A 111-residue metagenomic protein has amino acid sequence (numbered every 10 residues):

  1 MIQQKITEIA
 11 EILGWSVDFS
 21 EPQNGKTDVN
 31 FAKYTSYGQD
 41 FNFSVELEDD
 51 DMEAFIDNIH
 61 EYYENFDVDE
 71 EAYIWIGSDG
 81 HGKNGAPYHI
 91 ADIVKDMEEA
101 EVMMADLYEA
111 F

Functional and structural regions predicted by a protein language model:
M1-I12, N30: Terminal, regulation- and interaction-focused segments at domain boundaries
M1-I2, D51, N58, H89: Alpha-helix capping and helix-coil boundary motifs
I2, I6, D69-F111: Ampiphathic alpha-helical segments that act as solvent-exposed interaction surfaces
I12-V68: Amphipathic, interaction-prone secondary-structure segments
